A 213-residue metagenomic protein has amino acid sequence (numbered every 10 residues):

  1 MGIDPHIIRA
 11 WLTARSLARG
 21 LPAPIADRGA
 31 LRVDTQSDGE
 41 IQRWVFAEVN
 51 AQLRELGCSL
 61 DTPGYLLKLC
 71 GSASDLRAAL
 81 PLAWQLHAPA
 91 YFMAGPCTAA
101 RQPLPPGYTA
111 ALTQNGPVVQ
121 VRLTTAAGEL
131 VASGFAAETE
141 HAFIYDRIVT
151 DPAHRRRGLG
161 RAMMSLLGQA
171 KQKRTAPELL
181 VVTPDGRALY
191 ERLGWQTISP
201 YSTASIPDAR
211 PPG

Functional and structural regions predicted by a protein language model:
M1-R77: N-terminal charged segments
P24-L31, D38-R43, A88-P89, T113-V121 (+1 more regions): A short helix-loop-beta-strand connector motif used in the catalytic cores of GNAT acetyltransferases and, in some
Q52-E55, T150, R156-A170, R192: Conserved acetyl-CoA-binding loop-helix of GNAT-fold acetyltransferases
D61-G71, A170-T183: Conserved GNAT acetyl-CoA-binding A-motif
S74-W84, R161, K173, P184-Y201 (+1 more regions): Conserved active-site alpha-helix within GNAT-family acetyltransferase domains
L80-Q120, T125: Acyltransferase donor/substrate-recognition loop-hinge adjacent to the catalytic core
P89-A99, V181-P184, P200-G213: C-terminal "cap" of GNAT-fold acetyltransferases
T113-D151: A conserved beta-strand-loop-helix scaffold within acyl/acetyltransferase catalytic domains
